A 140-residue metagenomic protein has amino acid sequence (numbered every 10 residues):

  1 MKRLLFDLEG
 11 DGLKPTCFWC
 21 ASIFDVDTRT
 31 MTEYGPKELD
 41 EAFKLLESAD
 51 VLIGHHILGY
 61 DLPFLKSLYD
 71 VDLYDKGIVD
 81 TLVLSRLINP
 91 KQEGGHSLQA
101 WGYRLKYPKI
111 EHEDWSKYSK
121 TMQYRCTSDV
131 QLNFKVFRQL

Functional and structural regions predicted by a protein language model:
M1-A21: Entry/capping segment at the start of metal-dependent catalytic domains with acidic active-site entry clusters
R3-L4, D50-L52: Generic beta-sheet signal
K14, W19, I23-L39, V51-L140: Active-site-proximal helix-loop-helix substrate-binding element of RNase H-like nuclease domains
A42: Acidic, amphipathic alpha-helical patches
L46-E47: A short, aliphatic-rich alpha-helical micro-motif
